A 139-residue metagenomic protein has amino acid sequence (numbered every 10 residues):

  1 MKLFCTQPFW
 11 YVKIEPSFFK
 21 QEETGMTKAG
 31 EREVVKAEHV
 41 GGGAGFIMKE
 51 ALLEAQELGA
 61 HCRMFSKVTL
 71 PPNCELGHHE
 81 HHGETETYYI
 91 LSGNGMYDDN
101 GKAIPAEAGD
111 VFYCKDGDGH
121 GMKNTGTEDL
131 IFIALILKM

Functional and structural regions predicted by a protein language model:
L3-C62, G77: A short, N-terminal "cap"/entry segment at the start of jelly-roll beta-barrel domains of the cupin/DSBH fold
L53-E54, S66-H81, D116: Conserved short histidine dyad/triad with adjacent acidic residue
K67, T87, G101-P105: Short, surface-exposed secondary-structure edge patches
T69-P71, E80-Y97: Short, conserved beta-strand element in jelly-roll/cupin
P72, G83, K102, D118-G119 (+1 more regions): A generic "binding-loop/recognition-motif" signal
M96, D116-M139: Ligand-binding loop in jelly-roll beta-barrel domains
G101-D116: Short acidic-glycine-tyrosine-enriched beta hairpin
